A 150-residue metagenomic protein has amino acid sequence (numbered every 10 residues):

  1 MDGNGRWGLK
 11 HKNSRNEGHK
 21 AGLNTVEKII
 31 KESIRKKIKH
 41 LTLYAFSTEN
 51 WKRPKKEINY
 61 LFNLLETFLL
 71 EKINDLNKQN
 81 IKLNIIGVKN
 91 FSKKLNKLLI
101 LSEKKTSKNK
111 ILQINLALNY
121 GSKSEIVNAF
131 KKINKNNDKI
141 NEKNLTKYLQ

Functional and structural regions predicted by a protein language model:
M1-Q150: Flexible, compositionally biased loop and terminal segments
